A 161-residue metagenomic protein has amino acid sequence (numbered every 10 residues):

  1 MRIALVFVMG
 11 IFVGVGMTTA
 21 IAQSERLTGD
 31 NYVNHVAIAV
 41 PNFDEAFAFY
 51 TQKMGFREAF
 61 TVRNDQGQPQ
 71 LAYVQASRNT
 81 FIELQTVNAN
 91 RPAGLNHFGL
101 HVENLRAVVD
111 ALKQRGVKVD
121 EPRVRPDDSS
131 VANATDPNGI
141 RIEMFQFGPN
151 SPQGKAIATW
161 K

Functional and structural regions predicted by a protein language model:
R2-I3, G14, A20-G29, T61-V62 (+2 more regions): Vicinal oxygen chelate
L27-N31, A37-F81, S130-N133: Core segments of cupin and vicinal oxygen chelate
Y32-P41, A72-Y73, A89-L112, S130-T135 (+1 more regions): Vicinal oxygen chelate
A48, Q52, A107-Q114: Replace "anionic and nucleotidyl ligands
R78-E83, G139-I142: Short, charged/polar, Gly/Pro-enriched secondary-structure boundary elements
T80-I82, P92, P152-Q153: Short loop/beta submotifs within extracellular cysteine-rich repeat domains
